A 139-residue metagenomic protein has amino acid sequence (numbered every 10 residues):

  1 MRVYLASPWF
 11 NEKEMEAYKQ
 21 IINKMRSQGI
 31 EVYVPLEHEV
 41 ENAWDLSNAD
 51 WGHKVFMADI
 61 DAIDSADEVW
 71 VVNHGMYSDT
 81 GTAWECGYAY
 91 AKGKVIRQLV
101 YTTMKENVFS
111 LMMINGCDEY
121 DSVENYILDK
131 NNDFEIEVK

Functional and structural regions predicted by a protein language model:
M1-K139: Conserved catalytic or regulatory cores that recognize and/or transform ribose-phosphate-containing ligands
